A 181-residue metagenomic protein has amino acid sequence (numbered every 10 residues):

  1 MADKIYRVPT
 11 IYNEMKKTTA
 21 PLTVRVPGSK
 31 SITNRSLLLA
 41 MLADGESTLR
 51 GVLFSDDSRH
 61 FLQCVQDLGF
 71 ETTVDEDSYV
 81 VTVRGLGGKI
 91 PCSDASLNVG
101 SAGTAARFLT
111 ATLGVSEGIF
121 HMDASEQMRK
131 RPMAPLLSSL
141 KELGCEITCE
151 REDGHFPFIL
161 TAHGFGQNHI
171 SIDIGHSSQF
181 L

Functional and structural regions predicted by a protein language model:
M1-L181: Structural preference for solvent-exposed beta-strand-turn elements and adjacent flexible terminal/loop segments within
